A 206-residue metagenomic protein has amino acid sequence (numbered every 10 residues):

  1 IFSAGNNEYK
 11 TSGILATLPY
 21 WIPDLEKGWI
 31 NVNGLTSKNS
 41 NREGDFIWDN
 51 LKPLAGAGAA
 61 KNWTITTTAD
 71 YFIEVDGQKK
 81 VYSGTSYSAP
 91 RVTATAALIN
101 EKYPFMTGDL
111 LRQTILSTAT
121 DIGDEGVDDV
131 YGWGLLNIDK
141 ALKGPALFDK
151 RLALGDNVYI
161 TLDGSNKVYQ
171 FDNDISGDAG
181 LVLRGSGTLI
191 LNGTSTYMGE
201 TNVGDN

Functional and structural regions predicted by a protein language model:
I1-G5, V32-N33: Active-site neighborhood of phospho(di)ester-bond hydrolases with catalytic His/Asp-centered motifs
S3, R112-L116, E200: Outer-envelope exported proteins of Gram-negative bacteria
G5, G84-S86, G132, N137: Residue-level detector of functionally special positions within alpha-helical transmembrane segments of multi-pass
N6-S12: Active-site environment of divalent metal-dependent phosphoester hydrolases
L18-A97, E101, F105: Extracellular S/T/G-rich loop segment that most often corresponds to the catalytic His/Ser-adjacent loop
G28-N31, R42-E43, E101-Y169, N173: C-terminal subdomain of the subtilisin-like protease fold in secreted/lumenal serine endopeptidases
Q78, T85, P90-R91, L98-E101 (+1 more regions): Extracellular repeat-rich scaffold modules on cell surfaces
